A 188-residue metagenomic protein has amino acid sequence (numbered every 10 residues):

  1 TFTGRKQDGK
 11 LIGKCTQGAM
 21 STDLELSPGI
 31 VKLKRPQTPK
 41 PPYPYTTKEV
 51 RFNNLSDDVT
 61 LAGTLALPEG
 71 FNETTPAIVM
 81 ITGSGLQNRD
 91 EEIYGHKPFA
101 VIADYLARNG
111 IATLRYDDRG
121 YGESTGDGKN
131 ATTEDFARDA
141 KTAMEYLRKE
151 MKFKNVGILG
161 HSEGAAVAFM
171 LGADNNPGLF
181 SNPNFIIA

Functional and structural regions predicted by a protein language model:
T1-D23, S27, Q37, P44: Central antiparallel beta-sheet cores of small beta-barrel/beta-sandwich binding domains
V31-E73: N-terminal cap/lid segment of alpha/beta-hydrolase-fold proteins
G70-Y105: Short, surface-exposed "cap/lid" segments of acyl-processing enzymes
D90-E92, S124-G128: Conserved catalytic-core motifs of eukaryotic protein kinase domains, centered on the activation segment
V101-E123: Conserved alpha/beta-hydrolase
I102-A103, G126-T133: Second-shell loop/turn segments in exported
N130-E150: Alpha/beta-hydrolase active-site loop
E145-A188: Primarily recognizes the serine-hydrolase "nucleophile elbow" in alpha/beta-hydrolase and SGNH/GDSL folds
